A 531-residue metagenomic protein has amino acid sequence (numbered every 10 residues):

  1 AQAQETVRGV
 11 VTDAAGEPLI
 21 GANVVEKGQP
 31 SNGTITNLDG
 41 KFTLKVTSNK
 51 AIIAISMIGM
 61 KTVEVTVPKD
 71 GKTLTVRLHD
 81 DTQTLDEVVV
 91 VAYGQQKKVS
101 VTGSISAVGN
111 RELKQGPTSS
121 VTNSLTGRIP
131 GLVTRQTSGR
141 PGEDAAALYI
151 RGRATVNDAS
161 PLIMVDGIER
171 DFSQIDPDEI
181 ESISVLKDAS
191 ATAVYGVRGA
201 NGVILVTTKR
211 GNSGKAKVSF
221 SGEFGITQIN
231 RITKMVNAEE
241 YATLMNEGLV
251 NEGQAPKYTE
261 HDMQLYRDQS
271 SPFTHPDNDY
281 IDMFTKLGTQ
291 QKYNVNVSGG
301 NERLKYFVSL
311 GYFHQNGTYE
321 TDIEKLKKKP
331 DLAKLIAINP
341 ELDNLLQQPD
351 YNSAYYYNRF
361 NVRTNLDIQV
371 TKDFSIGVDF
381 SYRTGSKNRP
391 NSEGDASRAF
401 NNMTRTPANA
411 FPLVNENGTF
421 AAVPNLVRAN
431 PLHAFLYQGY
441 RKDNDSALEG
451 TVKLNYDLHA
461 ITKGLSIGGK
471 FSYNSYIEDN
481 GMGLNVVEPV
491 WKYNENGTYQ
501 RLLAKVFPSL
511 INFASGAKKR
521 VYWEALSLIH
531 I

Functional and structural regions predicted by a protein language model:
A1-V362, I376-G377: Short, small/polar-rich motifs associated with maturation and membrane association, primarily at protein termini
T84, S213-P276, G317-A447, G468 (+1 more regions): Surface-exposed loop/interface segments of Gram-negative outer-membrane beta-barrel transport/assembly proteins
L113, P117, S138, T285 (+6 more regions): Catalytic cores of large soluble enzymes that bind and process phosphate-bearing ligands
R210, G300-N301, I368-K372, L458-I461: Outer-membrane beta-barrel strand-turn architecture
V295-V297, N365-Q369, L454: Conserved catalytic-core segments centered on acid/base and nucleophilic motifs
T451-H459, K463-S472: Charge-patterned, long linear interaction tracts outside catalytic cores
I531: Conserved adenylation A10 loop of the ANL superfamily
